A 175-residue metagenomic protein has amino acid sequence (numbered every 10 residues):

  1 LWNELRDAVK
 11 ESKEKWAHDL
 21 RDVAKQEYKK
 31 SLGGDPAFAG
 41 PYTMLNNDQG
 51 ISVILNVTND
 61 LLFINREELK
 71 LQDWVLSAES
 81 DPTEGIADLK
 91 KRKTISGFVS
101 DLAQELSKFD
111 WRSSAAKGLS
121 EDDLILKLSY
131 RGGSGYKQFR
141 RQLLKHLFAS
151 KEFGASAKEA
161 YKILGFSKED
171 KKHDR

Functional and structural regions predicted by a protein language model:
L1-R175: Accessory terminal alpha-helical modules
